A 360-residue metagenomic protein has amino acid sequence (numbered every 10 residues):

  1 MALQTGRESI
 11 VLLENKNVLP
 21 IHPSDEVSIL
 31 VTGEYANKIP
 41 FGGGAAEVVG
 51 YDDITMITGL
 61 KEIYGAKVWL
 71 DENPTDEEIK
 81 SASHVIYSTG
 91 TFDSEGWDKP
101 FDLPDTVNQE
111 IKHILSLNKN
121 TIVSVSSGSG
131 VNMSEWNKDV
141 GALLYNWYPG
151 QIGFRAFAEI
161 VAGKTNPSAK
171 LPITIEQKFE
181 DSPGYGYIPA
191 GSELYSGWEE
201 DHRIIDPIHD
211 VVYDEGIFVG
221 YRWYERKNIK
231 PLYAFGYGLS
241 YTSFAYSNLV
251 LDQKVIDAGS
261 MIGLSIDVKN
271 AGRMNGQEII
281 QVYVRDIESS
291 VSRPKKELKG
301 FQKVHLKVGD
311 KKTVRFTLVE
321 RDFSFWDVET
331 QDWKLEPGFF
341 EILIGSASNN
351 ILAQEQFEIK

Functional and structural regions predicted by a protein language model:
L3-K360: C-terminal non-catalytic regions of proteins with extracellular/luminal or membrane-system context
